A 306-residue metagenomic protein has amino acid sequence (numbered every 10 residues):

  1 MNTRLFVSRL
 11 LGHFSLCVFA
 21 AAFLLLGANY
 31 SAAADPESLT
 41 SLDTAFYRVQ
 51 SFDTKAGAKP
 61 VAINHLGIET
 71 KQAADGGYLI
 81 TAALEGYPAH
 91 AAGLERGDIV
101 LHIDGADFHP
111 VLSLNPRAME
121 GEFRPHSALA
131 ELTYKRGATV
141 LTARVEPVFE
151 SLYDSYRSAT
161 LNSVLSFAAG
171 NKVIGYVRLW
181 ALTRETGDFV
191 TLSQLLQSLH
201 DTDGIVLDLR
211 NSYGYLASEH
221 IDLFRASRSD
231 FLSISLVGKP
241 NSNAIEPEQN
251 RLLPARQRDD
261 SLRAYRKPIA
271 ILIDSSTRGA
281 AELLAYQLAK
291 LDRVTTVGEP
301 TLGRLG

Functional and structural regions predicted by a protein language model:
M1-L11: N-terminal secretory signal peptides that target proteins for export/translocation
H13-G27: Bacterial N-terminal signal peptides
L25-D35: Bacterial Sec-dependent signal peptides at the C-terminal "C-region" and cleavage site
A33-G76, S127-E131, K135-V164, L236-V237: Extended, small/polar residue-biased N-terminal targeting/export presequences and adjacent propeptide/linker tracts
P60-V61, F123-P125, L262-Y265: Solvent-exposed alpha-helices and their adjacent loops that cap or buttress functional pockets in soluble metabolic
V61-H102, A106-H109, R184-D188: PDZ/PDZ-like domain segments forming the peptide/carboxylate-binding groove, activating on the N-terminal beta-strands
R96-K135, F189-S193, S218-D222, L302-L305: PDZ domains, with a preference for the canonical peptide-binding region formed by the helix
T133-G306: Cleft-lining beta-strand/loop regions that shape enzyme active-site pockets
